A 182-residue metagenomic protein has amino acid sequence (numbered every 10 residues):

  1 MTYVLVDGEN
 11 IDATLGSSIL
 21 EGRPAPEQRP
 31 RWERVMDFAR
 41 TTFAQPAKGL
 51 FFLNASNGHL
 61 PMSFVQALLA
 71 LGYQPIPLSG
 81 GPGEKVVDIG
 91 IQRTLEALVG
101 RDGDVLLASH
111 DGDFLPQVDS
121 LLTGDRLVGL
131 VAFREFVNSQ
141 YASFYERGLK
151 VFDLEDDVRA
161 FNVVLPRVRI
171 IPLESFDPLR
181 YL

Functional and structural regions predicted by a protein language model:
M1-K85: Domain-level signal for Mg2+-assisted phosphodiester chemistry and nucleotide/NA-binding surfaces in nucleic-acid
N57-L182: Nuclease catalytic cores that cleave nucleic-acid phosphodiester bonds, predominantly acidic two-metal-ion
